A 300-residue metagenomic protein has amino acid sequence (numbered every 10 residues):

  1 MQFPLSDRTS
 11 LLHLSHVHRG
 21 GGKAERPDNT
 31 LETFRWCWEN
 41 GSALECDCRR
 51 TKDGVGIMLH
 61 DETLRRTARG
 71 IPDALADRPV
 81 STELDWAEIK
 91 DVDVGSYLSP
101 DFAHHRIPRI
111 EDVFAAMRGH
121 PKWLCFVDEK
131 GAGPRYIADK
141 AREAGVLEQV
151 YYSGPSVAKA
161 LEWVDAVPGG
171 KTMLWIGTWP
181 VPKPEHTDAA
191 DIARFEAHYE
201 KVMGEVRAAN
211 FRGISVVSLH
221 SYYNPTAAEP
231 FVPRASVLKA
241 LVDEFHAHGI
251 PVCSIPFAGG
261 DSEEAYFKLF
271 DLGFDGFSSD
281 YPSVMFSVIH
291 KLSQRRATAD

Functional and structural regions predicted by a protein language model:
M1-D300: Phosphate-group recognition and catalysis centered on beta-loop-alpha active-site segments
